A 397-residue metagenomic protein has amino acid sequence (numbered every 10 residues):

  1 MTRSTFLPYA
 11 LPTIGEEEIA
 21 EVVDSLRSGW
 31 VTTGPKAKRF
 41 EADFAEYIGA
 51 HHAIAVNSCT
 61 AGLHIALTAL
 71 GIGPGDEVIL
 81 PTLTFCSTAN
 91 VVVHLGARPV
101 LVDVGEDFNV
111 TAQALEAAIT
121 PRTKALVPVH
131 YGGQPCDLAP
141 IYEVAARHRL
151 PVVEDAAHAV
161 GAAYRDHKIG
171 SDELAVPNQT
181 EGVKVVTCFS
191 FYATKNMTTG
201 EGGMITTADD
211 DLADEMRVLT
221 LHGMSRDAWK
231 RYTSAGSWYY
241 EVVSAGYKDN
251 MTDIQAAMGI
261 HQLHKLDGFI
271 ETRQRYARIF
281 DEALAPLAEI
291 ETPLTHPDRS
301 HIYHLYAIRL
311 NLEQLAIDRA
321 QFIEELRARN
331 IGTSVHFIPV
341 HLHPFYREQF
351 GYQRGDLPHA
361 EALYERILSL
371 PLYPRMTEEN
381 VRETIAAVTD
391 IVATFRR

Functional and structural regions predicted by a protein language model:
M1-V31, P35, E241-V243, P371: N-terminal "arm"/small-domain region of PLP-dependent enzymes with the aminotransferase-like
W30-E77, N90-L95, V100-L101, H167: Phosphate-binding glycine-rich loop
K38-A42, A50-A53, Q113, A125-V129 (+3 more regions): PLP-dependent aminotransferase class I/II
I54, I79, V100, P151-V153 (+3 more regions): Structural detector of well-ordered beta-strand residues that form the stable sheet scaffold of enzyme domains
T68-A159, A163: PLP-dependent aminotransferase-like
E154-M197, W238-V243: Conserved active-site segment immediately N-terminal to the catalytic lysine that forms the internal aldimine
A175, Q179-R226, D253: Active-site PLP attachment segment
